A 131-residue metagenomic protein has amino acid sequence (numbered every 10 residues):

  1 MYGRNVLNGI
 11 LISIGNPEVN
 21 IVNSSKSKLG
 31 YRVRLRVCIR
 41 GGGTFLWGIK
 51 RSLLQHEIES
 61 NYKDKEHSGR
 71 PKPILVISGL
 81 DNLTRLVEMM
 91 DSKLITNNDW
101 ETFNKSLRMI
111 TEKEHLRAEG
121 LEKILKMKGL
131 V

Functional and structural regions predicted by a protein language model:
M1-V131: Internal intein/HINT superfamily modules and their associated LAGLIDADG
